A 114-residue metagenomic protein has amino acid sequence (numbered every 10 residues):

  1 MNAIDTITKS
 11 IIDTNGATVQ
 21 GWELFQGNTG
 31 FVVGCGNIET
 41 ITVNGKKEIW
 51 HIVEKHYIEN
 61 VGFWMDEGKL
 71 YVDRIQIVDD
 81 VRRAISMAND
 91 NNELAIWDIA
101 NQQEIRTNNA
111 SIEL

Functional and structural regions predicted by a protein language model:
M1-L114: Conserved, structured core segments of small domains
